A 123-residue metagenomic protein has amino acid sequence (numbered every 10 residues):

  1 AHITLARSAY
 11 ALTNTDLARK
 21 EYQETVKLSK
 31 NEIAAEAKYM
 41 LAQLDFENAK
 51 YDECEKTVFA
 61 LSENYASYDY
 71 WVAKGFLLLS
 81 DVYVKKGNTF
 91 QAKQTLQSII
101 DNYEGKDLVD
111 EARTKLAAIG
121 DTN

Functional and structural regions predicted by a protein language model:
A1-N123: Acidic, polar-rich low-complexity tracts and alpha-helical solenoid repeat scaffolds
